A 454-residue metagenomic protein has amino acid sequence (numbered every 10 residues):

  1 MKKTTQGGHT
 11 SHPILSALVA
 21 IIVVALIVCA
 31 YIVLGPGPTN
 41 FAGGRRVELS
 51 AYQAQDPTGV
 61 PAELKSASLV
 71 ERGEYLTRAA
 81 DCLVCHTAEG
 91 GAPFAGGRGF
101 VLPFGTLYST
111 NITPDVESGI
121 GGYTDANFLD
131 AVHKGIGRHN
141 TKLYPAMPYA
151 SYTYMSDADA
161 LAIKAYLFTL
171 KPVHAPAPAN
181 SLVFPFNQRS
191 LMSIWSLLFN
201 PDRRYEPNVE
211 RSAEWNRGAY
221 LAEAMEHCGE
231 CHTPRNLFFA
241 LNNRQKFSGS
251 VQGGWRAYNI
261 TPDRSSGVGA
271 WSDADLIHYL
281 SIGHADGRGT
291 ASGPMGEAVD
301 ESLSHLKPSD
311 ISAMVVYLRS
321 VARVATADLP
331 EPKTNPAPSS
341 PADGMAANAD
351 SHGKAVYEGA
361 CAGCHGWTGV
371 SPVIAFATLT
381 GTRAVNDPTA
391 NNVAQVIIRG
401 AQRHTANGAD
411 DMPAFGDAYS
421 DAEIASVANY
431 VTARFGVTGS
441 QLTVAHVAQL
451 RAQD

Functional and structural regions predicted by a protein language model:
T4-R46: N-terminal type II signal-anchor transmembrane helix that functions as the membrane-insertion/stop-transfer segment
T39-D56, V60, T87-L107, R138-A219 (+5 more regions): Flexible coil segments in periplasmic/lumen-exposed cytochrome c-class electron-transfer proteins
S50-A80, F376: Short extracytoplasmic
E71-E74, A80-T87, L102-T110, P114-Y154 (+4 more regions): The feature marks the first
C82-C85, C228-C231, C361-C364: Short cysteine clusters
G119, T368-S371, H404: Alpha/beta-hydrolase active-site loop signature
L280, T380-E423: Extended, polar beta-sheet/loop recognition surfaces of beta-rich domains that mediate binding to diverse ligands
A349-A390, Q395: C-terminal structural cap/anchor segments
